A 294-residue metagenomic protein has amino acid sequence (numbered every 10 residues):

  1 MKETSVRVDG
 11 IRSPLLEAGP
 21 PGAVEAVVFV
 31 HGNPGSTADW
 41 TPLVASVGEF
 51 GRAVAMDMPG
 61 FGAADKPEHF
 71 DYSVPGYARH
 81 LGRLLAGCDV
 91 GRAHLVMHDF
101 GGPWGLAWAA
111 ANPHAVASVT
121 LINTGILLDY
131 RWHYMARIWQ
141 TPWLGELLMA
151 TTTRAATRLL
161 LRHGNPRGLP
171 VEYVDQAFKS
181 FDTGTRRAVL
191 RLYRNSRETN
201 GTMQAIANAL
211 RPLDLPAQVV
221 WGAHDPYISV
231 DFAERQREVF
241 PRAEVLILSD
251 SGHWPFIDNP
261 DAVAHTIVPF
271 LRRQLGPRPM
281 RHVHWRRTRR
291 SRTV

Functional and structural regions predicted by a protein language model:
D9, L16, A55-M97, H265: Active-site loop/oxyanion-hole signature of alpha/beta-hydrolase fold enzymes
L16-A63: Conserved HGGG/HGGXW glycine-rich cap/lid loop of the alpha/beta-hydrolase fold
V30-G32, H98, W221: The conserved beta1-alpha1 loop
A110, A117-L147: Flexible "cap/lid" loop of the alpha/beta hydrolase fold
T151-P212: Conserved alpha/beta-hydrolase catalytic His-Asp/Glu region
L213, V219-W221: Short beta-strand/loop motif that positions the catalytic acidic residue of the alpha/beta-hydrolase fold
H224-I228: Acidic catalytic loop of the alpha/beta-hydrolase fold
A243-V294: Catalytic active-site module of serine/aspartate enzymes centered on a nucleophile-bearing elbow/loop
